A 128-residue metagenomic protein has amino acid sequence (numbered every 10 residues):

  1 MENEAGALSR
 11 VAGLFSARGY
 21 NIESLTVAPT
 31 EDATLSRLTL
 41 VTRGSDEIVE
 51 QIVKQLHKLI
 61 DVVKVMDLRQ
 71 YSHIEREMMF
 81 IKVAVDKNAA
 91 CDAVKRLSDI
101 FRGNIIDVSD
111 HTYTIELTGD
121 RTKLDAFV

Functional and structural regions predicted by a protein language model:
M1-V128: A conserved regulatory-domain signal marking ACT and ACT-like small-molecule sensing domains and adjacent regulatory
